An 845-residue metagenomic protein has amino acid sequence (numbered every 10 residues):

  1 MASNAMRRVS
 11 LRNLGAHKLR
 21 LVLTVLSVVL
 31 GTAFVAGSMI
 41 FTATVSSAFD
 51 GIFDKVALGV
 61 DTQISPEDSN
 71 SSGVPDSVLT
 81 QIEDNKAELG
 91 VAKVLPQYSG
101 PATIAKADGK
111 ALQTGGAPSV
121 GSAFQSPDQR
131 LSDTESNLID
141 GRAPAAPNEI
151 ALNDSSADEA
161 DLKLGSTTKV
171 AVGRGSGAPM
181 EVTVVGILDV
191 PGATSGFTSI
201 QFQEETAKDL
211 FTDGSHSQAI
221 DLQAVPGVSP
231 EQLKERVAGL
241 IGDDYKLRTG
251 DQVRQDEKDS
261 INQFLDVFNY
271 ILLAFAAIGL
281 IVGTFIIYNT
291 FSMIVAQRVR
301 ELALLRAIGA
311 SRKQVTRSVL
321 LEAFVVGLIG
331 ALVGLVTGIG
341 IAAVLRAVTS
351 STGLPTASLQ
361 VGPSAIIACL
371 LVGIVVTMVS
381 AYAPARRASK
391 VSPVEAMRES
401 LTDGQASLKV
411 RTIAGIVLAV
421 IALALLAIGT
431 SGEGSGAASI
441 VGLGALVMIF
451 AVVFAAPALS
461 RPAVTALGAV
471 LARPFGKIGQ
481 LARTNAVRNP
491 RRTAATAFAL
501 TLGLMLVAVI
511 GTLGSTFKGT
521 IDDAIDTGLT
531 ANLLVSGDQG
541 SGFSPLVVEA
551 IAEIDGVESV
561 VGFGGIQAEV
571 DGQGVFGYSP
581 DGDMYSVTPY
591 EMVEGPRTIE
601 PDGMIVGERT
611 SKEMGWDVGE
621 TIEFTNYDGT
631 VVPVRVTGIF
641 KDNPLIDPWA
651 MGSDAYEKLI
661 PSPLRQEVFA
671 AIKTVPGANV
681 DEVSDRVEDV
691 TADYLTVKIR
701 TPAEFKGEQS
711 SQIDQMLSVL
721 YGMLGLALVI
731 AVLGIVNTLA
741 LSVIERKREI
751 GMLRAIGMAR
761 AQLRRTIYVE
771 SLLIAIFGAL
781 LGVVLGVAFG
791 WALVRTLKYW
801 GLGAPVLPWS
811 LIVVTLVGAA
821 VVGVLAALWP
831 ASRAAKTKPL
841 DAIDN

Functional and structural regions predicted by a protein language model:
A2-N4, K390-Q405, R833-N845: Short cytosolic juxtamembrane segments of multi-pass membrane proteins
A2-N4, L19-L23, V267-Y270, A368-S380 (+3 more regions): Alpha-helical transmembrane segments, especially those used as permease/efflux helices and single-pass anchors
N13, H17-F34, T42, G165 (+6 more regions): Hydrophobic alpha-helical bundles that form the membrane domains of multi-pass transporters
L21, V25-P118, D158, Q232 (+2 more regions): Hydrophobic, regular-secondary-structure patches
I52, D128, D243-I278, S439-G444 (+5 more regions): Peri-transmembrane interface segments
V56, A143-A145, T183, L188-P226 (+3 more regions): Small-residue transmembrane helix packing/gating motifs
A117-E159, E549, E553, E558-S559 (+2 more regions): Short beta-strand boundary microenvironments
F291, F324-L354, A365-K390, A419-G432 (+4 more regions): Small-residue-rich transmembrane alpha-helices
